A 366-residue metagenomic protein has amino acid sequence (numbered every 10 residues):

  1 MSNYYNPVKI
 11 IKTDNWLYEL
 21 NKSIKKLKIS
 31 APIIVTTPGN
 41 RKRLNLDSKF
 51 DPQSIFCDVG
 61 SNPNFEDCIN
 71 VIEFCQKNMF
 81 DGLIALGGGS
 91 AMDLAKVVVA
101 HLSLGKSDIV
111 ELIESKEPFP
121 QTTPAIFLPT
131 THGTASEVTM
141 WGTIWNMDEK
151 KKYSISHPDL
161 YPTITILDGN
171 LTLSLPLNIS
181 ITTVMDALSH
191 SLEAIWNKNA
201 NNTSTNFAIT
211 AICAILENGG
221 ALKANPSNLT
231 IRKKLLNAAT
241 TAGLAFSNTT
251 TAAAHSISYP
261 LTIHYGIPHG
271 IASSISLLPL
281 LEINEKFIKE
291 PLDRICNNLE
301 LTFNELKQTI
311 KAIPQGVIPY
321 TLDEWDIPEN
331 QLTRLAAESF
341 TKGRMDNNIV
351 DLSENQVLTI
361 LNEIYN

Functional and structural regions predicted by a protein language model:
M1-G82: ATP/NTP phosphate-donor binding region
A91-L104, V138-T139: Short Gly/Thr/Asp-enriched flexible loops that form oxyanion-binding sites at enzyme active sites
L104-A200, P291-R294: A glycine/threonine-rich phosphate-anchoring loop and its flanking beta-alpha core in nucleotide/phosphate-binding
G133, T240-S273, K342-D346: Glycine-rich phosphate/pyrophosphate-binding beta-alpha loops
F207, I212-S258: Oxyanion-binding "anion nests"
L261-Q331: Gly/Pro-rich interdomain helix-loop hinge
E329-N366: Short, amphipathic C-terminal "tail helix"
